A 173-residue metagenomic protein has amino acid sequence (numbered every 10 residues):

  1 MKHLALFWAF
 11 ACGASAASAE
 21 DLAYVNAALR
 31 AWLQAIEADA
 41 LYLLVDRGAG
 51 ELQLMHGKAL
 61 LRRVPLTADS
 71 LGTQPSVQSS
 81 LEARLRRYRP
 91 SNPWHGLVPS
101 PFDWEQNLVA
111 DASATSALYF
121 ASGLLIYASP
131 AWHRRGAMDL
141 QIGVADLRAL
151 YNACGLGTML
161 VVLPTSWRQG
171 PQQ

Functional and structural regions predicted by a protein language model:
A5-A17: Hydrophobic h-region of N-terminal signal peptides that target proteins for export in Gram-negative bacteria
G13, L61, Q169: Flexible, glycine-rich phosphate/dinucleotide-binding loops and adjacent beta-alpha linkers at cofactor/substrate
S18-R30: A general sequence property marking short-to-moderate contiguous segments in secreted/outer-membrane adhesion
A27-R135, N152, L156: Gly/Pro-biased beta-strand-loop elements
H133-G143: Cyclophilin-type peptidyl-prolyl cis-trans isomerase
Q141-Q173: N-terminal targeting pre-sequences for secretion and organelle import
